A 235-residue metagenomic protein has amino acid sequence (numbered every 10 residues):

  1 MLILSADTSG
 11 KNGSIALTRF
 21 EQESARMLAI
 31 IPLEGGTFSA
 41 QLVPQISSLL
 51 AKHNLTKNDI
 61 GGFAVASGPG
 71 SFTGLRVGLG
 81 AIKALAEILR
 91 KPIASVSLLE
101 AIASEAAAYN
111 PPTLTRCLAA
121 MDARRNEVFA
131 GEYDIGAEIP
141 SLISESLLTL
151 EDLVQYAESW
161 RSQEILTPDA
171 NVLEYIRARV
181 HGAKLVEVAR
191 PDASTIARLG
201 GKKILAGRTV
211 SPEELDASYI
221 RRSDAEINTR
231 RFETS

Functional and structural regions predicted by a protein language model:
M1-S67: N-terminal beta-alpha supersecondary unit
G13, N126-V128, L215: Change "...and in nucleic-acid phosphodiester-cleaving endonucleases..." to "...and in nucleic-acid processing enzymes
E21-L28, P32-F38, P92-P191, Y219 (+2 more regions): Surface "functional belts" at beta-alpha junctions
L49-H53, I88, A106, A193-I204: Stable alpha-helical structural segments in soluble proteins, enriched in small hydrophobic residues
K52-N58, A86-V96, P111-T113: Phosphate-handling active-site elements
G62-L98: DPxDG-like acidic metal-binding loop motif
V186-S235: Acyltransferase
